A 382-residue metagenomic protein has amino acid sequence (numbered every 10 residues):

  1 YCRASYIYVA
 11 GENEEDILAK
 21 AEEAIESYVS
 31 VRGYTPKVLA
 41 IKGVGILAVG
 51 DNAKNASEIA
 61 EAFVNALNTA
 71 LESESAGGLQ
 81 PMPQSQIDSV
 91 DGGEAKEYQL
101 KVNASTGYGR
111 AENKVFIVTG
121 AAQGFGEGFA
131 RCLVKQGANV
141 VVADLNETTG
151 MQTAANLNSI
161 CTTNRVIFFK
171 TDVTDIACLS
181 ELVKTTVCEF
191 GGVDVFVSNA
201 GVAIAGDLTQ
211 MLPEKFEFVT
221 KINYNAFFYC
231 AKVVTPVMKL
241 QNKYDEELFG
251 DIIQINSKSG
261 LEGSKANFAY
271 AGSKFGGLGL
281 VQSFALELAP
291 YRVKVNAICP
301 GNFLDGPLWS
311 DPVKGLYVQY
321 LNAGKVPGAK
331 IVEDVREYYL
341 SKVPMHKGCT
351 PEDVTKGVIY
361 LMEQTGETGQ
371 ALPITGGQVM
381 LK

Functional and structural regions predicted by a protein language model:
D207-L208, L212-E217, Y339: Substrate-binding pocket helix/loop in short-chain dehydrogenase/reductase
T209, E262-F268, P290, H346: Active-site loop immediately N-terminal to the catalytic Tyr-X3-Lys motif of short-chain dehydrogenase/reductase
A231, S273, V281: Active-site helix of classical SDR
P236, L286-E287: Alpha-helical segment proximal to the catalytic Tyr-Lys
S257: Residue(s) in the substrate-gating loop at a strand-loop-helix junction that position the organic substrate next
L304-K342: A glycine/serine/threonine-rich, flexible loop-to-helix segment that serves as the NAD(P) cofactor-binding "lid"
K347-I374, V379: C-terminal substrate-recognition "lid" of short-chain dehydrogenase/reductases
